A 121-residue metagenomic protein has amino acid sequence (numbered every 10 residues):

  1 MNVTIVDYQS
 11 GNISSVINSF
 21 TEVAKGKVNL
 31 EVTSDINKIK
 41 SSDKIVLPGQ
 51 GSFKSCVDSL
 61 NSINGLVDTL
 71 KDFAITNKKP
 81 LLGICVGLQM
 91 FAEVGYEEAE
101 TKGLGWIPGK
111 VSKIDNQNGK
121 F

Functional and structural regions predicted by a protein language model:
M1-K79, V86, G105-S112, N118-G119: N-terminal beta1-alpha1 cap of cysteine-dependent amidohydrolase-like domains
S55, F91-A92: Glycine/Thr-rich phosphate-binding loops of Rossmann-like dinucleotide-binding domains
C85-F91: Glycine-rich nucleophile elbow surrounding the catalytic serine of serine-hydrolase chemistry
A92-E93, P108: Short beta-strand-to-turn element immediately C-terminal to the catalytic PLP-Schiff-base lysine in fold type I
E93-V94, N116-Q117: Short, well-ordered secondary-structure micro-motifs
G95-A99: Conserved hydrolase catalytic core segment
